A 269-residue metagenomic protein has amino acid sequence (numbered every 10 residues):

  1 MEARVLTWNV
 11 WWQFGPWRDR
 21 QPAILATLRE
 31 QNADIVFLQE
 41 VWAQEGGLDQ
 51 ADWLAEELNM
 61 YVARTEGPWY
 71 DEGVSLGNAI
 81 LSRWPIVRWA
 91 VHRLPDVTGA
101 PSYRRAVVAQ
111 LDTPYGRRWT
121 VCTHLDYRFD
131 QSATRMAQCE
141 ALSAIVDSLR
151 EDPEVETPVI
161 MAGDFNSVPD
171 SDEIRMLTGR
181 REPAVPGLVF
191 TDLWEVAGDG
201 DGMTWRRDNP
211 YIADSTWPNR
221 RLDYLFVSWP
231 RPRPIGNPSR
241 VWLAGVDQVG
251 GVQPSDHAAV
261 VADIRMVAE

Functional and structural regions predicted by a protein language model:
A3-V10, I24-G47, L81, A109 (+5 more regions): Active-site beta-strand/loop signature of hydrolases that rely on acidic residues for catalysis
V5-Q21, W42-A43, T98-A100, D126-T134 (+1 more regions): Acidic/histidine-rich helix-loop elements that form or flank divalent-metal/phosphate-binding sites at the catalytic
Q13-W17, A90, D201-T204: Short, solvent-exposed loop/turn elements at domain surfaces
W17, I35, Q39-Y127, Y224 (+1 more regions): Structured beta-strand-rich core segments of catalytic domains in phosphoester-bond hydrolases
D19, L48-A51, T134, D172-R175 (+1 more regions): Short amphipathic alpha-helical segments
S132-I145: Alpha-helical scaffold elements lining the catalytic groove of polysaccharide deacetylases
D147-V159, S167-E269: Metal-dependent phosphoester-hydrolase catalytic domains
